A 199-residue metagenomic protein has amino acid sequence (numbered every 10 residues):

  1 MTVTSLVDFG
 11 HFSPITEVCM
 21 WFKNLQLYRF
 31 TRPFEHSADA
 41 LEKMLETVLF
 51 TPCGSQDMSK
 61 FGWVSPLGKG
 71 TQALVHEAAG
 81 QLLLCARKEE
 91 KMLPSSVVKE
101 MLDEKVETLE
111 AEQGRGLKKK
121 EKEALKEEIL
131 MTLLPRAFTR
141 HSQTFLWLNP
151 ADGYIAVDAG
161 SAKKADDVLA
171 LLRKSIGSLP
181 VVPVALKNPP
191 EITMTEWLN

Functional and structural regions predicted by a protein language model:
M1-V18: N-terminal amphipathic/basic-hydrophobic helices that include classical n-h-c signal peptides and signal-anchor
T16-A40: N-terminal alpha-helical "arm" segments
M20-W21, E77, W147-P150: Short, flexible turn/loop "capping" segments at secondary-structure junctions
Q26-R29, L82-C85, G153-A159: Short cationic amphipathic helices and targeting signals
E35, K91-L93, K163-A165: Primarily extracytoplasmic ectodomains and periplasmic/lumenal surface modules that are beta-strand-rich
D39-F145: Surface-exposed, low-hydrophobicity interaction/linker segments
R115-L186: Internal, hydrophobic cores of structured domains that mediate oligomerization or house catalytic pockets within large
P183-N199: Short, conserved secondary-structure transition motifs
